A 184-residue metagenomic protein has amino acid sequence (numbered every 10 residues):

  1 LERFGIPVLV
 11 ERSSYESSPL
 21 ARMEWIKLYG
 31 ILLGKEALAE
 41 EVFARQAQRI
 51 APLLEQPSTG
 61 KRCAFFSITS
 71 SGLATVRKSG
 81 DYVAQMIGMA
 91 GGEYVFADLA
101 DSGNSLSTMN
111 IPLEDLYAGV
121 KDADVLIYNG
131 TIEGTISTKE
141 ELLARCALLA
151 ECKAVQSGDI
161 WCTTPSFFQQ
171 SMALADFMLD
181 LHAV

Functional and structural regions predicted by a protein language model:
L1-L20, I26: Long, hydrophobic, well-ordered secondary-structure blocks that form the structural core and pocket-lining surfaces
L1-R3, N110-D122: Short helices/loops that flank or line small-molecule/ion binding pockets
F4-L9, Y29, S58-C63, G91-E93 (+2 more regions): Loop/turn elements at helix/coil->beta-strand transitions in domains of secreted/extracellular proteins
E16-G34, E40, V125-V184: Structured C-terminal subdomain patch of bacterial secreted/periplasmic proteins
L38-G91: Basic- and aromatic-lined ligand-binding clefts that recognize polyanionic substrates
Q48, Y82, N110-D115, L143-A150: Alpha-helical scaffolding within the catalytic cores of extracellular/periplasmic polymer-degrading hydrolases
V83-L106, I127-G130: His/Asp/Glu-enriched short active-site or ligand-binding loop at hydrolase and phosphoryl-transfer sites
